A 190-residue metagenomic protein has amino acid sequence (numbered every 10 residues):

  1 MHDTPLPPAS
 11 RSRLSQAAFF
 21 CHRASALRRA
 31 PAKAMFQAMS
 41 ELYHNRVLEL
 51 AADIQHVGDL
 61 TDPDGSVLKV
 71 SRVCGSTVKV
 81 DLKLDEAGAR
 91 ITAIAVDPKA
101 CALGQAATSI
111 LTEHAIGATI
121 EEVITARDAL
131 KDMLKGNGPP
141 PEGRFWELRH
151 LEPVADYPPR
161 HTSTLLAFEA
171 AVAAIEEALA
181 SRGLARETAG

Functional and structural regions predicted by a protein language model:
M1-S10: Extreme N-terminal basic, low-complexity initiation segments that serve as generic localization/processing leaders
H2, L14, S25-A32: N-terminal polybasic/positive-inside topogenic patches
R11-R13, A17: N-terminal amphipathic/hydrophobic targeting modules at extreme N-termini, encompassing cleavable Sec/SRP-type signal
F36-E49, D53-H56, I124, D128-G190: C-terminal binding/interaction regions
D53-P98: Structured beta-strand/loop patches that form or line metal/cofactor-binding pockets in enzymes
C74, C101, S163: Functionally engaged cysteine thiol sites
K83-D85, T92-Y157: Active-site- and interface-proximal helix/loop "cap" or "latch" segments in soluble metabolic and energy-transducing
